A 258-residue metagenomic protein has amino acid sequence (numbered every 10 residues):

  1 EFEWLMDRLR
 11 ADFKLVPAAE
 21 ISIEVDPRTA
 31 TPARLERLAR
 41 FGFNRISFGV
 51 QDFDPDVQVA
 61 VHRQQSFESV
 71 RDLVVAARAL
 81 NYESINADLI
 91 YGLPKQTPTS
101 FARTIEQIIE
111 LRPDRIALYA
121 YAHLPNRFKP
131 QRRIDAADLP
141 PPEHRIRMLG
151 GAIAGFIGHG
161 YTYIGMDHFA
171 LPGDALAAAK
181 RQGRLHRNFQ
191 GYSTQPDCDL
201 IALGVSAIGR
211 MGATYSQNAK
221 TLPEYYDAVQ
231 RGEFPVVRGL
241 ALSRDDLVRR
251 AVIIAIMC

Functional and structural regions predicted by a protein language model:
E1-C258: C-terminal scaffold of the Radical SAM
